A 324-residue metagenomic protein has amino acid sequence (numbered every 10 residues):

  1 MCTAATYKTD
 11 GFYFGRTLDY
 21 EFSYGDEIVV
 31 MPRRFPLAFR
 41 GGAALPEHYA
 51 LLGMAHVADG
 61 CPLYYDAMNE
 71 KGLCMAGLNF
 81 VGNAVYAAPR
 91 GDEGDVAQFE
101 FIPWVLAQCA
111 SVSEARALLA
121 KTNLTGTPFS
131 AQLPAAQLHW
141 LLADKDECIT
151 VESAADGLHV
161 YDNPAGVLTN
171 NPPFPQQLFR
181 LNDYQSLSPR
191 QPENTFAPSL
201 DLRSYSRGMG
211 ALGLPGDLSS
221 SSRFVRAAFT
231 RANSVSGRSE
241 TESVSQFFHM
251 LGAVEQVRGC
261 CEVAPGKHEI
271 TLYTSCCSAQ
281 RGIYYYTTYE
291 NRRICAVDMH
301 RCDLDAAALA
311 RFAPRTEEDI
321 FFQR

Functional and structural regions predicted by a protein language model:
M1-G94, K121, G126, R311 (+1 more regions): A contiguous strand-loop segment
M1-Y13, T127-P128, A135-A136, D144-K145 (+1 more regions): C-terminus-biased signal that marks the final domain/tail of proteins
K8-G11, N69-K71, A143-E147, E152-G157 (+2 more regions): Short acidic-glycine loop/turn motifs at beta-strand connectors
G15, A76-G77, V151-E152, Y285-T287: Beta-strand residues in well-ordered beta-sheet regions across diverse protein folds
Y20-F22, V81-N83, D156-H159, G166 (+1 more regions): Short, surface-exposed beta-strand-loop junctions and turns on beta-sheet-rich folds
D92-P128, E240-H249: Proteins synthesized as precursors that undergo proteolytic processing into mature forms
K121-H159: Catalytic cofactor-binding cores of redox enzymes
